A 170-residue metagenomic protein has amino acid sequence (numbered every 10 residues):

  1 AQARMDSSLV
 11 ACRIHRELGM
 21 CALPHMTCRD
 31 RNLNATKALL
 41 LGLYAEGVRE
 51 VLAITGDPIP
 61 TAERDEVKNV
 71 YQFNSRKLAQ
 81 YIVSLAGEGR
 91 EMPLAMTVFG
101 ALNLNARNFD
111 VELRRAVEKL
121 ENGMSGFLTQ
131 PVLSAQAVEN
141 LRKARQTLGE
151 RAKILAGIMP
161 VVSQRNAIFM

Functional and structural regions predicted by a protein language model:
A1-R4, M26, L52-I54, S125-A135: Catalytic beta/alpha-barrel core
Q2-I14, N32-L39, P58-A86, F109-V111 (+1 more regions): Active-site-adjacent beta->alpha loops and helix N-cap segments on the catalytic face of soluble alpha/beta enzymes
C21-H25, R49-L52, P93-A101, S125-G126 (+1 more regions): Structural preference for beta-strand elements that scaffold enzyme active sites
A22-N34, M96-E112: Active-site mouth loops of central-metabolism enzymes
M26-I59: A generic, well-ordered mixed alpha/beta core segment in the N-terminal half of proteins
L43, K119, G123, A156: Conserved, mostly hydrophobic/aromatic
G56, N69-E91, A101-A106, L148-M170: Active-site pocket-lining/capping segments in soluble small-molecule metabolic enzymes
L102-V138: Hydrophobic, aromatic-enriched interface-forming segments
